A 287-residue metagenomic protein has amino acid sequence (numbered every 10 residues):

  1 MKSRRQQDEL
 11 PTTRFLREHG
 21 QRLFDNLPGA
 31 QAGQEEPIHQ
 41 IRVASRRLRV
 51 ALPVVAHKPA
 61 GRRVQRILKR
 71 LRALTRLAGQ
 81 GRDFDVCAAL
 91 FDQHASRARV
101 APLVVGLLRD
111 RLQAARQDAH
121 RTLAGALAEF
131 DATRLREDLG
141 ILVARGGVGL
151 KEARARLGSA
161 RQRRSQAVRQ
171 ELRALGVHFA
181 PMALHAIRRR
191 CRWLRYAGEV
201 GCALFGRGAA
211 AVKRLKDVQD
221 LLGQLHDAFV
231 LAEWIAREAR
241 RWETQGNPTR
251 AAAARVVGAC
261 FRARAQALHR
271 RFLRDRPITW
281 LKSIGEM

Functional and structural regions predicted by a protein language model:
M1-M287: Function-determining surface determinants
